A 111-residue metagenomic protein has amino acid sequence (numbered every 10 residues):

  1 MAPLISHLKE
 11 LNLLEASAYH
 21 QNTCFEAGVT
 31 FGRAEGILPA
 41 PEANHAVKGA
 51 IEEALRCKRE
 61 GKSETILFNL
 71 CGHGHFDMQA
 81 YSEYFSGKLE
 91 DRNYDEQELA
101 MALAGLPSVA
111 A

Functional and structural regions predicted by a protein language model:
M1-I37, P41, E83-A111: Active-site/ligand-binding loops adjacent to catalytic centers
T23-F85: Claisen-condensing/thiolase-fold acyl-transfer catalytic domains that form or cleave C-C bonds in fatty acid
